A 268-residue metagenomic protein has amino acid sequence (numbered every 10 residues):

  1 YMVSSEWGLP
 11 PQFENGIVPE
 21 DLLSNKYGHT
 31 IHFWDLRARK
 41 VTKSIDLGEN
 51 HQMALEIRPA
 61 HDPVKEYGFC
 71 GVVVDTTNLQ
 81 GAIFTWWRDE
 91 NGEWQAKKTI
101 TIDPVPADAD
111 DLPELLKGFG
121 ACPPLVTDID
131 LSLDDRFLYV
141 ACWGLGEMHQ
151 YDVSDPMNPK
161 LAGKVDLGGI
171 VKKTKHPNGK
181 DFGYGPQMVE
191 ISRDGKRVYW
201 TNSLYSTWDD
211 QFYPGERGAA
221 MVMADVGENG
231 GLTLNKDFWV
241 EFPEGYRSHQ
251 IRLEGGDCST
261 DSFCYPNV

Functional and structural regions predicted by a protein language model:
Y1-Q52: Solenoidal tandem-repeat scaffolds enriched in leucines and small polar residues
S4-K26, C70-F84, T201-A219: Short, conserved, GDST-rich strand-edge loop motifs in beta-rich repeat architectures
F33-K40, I83-P104, Q150-A162, D210 (+1 more regions): Short loop/turn segments immediately following beta-strands, especially the blade-tip and inter-blade linker loops
V41-Q52, E93-A121, A162-D181, K236-N267: Surface-exposed loop and turn segments in beta-propeller and other repeat-based domains that flank or scaffold
R58-A60, D130, E190: Conserved beta-strand position repeated across blades of beta-propeller domains
V64-Y67, D134-R136, D194-K196: Short coil/turn segments that connect the beta-strands within blades of beta-propeller domains
V189-V268: Blade-level signature of beta-propeller repeat domains, shared across WD40, Kelch, NHL, RCC1 and BNR/Asp-box propellers
